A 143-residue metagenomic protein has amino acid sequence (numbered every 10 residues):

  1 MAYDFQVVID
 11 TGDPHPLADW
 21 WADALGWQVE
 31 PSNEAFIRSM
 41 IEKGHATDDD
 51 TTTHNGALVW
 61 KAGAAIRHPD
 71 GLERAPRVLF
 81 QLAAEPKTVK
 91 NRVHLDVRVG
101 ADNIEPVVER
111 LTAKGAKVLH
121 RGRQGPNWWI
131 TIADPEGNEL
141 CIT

Functional and structural regions predicted by a protein language model:
A2-I9, D19, D23-L25, P31-N33 (+3 more regions): Vicinal oxygen chelate
T11-D13: Conserved beta-strand-loop-alpha-helix junction that forms the acyl-donor binding cleft
P16: Short, well-structured alpha-helical interface segments that form or flank functional binding sites
N103: Aromatic-lined glycan-binding groove of carbohydrate-active enzymes
